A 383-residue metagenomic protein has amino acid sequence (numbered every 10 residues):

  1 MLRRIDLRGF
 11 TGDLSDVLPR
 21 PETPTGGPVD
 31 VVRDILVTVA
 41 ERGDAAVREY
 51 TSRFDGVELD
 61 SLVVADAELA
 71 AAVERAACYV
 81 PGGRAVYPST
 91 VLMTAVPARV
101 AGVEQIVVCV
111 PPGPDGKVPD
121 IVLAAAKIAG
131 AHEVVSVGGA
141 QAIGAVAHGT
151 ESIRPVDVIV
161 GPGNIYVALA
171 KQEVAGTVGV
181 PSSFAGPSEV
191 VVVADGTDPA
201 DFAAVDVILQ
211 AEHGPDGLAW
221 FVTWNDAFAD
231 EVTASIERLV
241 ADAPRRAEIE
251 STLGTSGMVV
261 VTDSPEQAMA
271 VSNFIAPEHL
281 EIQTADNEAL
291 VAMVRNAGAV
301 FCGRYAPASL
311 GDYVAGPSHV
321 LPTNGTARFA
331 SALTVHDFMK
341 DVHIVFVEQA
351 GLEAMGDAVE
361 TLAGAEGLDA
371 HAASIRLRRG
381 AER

Functional and structural regions predicted by a protein language model:
M1-E74: N-terminal Rossmann-like NAD(P)+-binding subdomain of aldehyde/semialdehyde dehydrogenases
L2-G9, E133-G138, V259-S264: Short acidic-hydrophobic, aromatic-tinged amphipathic segments that line or gate anion-handling sites
E74-A124: Conserved small-residue-rich beta-alpha loop and adjacent elements that most often cradle the phosphate/pyrophosphate
E104-G113, A219-D226, G303: Short internal beta-strands
G130-F202, D206-L218: Conserved NAD(P)+-binding/catalytic subdomain of aldehyde/semialdehyde dehydrogenases
S183-T255, V259: A conserved active-site cap/scaffold subdomain adjacent to cofactor or substrate pockets
P265, N273-R383: C-terminal core of ALDH-fold dehydrogenases
